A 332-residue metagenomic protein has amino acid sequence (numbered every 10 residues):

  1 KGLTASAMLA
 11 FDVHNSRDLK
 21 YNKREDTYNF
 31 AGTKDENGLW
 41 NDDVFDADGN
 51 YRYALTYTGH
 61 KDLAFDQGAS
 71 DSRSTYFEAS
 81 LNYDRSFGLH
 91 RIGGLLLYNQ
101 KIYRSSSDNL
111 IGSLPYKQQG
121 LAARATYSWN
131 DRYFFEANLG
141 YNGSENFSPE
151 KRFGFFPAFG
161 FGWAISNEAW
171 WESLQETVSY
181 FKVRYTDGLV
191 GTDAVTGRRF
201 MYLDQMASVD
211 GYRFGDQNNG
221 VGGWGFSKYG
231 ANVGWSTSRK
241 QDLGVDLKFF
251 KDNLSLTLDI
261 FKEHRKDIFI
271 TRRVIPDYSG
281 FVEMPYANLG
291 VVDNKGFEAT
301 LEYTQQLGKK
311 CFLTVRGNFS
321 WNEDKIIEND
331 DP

Functional and structural regions predicted by a protein language model:
K1-N22, A31-P332: Extracellular/periplasmic, surface-exposed regions of secreted and cell-surface proteins
